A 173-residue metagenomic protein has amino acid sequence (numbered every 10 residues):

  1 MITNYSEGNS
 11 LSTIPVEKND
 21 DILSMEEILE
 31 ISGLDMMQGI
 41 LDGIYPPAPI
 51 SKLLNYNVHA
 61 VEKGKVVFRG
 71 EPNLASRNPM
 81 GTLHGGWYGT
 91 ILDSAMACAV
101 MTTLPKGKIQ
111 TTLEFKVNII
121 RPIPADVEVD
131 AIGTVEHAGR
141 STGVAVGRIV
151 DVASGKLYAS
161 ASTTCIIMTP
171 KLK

Functional and structural regions predicted by a protein language model:
M1-K173: Terminal targeting signals and extreme-terminal segments of soluble enzymes
